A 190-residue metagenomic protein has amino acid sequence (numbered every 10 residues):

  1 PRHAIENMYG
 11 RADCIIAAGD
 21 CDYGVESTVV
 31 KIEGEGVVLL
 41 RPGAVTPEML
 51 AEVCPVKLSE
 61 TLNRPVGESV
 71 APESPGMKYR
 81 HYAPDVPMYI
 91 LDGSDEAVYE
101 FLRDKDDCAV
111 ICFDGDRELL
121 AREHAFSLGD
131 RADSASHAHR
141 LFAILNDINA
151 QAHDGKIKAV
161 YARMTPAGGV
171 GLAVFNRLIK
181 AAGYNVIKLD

Functional and structural regions predicted by a protein language model:
P1-D190: Active-site-adjacent structural elements in enzyme catalytic cores
